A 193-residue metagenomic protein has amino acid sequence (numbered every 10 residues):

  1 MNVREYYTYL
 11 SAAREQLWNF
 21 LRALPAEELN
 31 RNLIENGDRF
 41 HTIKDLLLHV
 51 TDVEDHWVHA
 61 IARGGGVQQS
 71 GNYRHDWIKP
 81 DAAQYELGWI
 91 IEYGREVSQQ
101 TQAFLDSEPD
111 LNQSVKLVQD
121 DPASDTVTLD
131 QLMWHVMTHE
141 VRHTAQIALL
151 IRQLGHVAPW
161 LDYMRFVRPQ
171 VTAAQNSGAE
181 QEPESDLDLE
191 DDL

Functional and structural regions predicted by a protein language model:
M1-Y7: Active-site metal-coordination segments of metallo-dependent hydrolases
Y7-N19, L29-W77, Q119-N176: Short, contiguous alpha-helical
Q16, F20, E96, Q100-F104 (+1 more regions): Solvent-exposed, charged/polar functional surfaces in cytosolic regulatory/catalytic domains
L24: Small, basic N-terminal interaction modules of short regulatory proteins
G65-E108: Helix-adjacent hinge/juxtasegments
S107-P122: Acidic catalytic patch
Q170-L193: A short, highly charged, low-complexity intrinsically disordered segment
